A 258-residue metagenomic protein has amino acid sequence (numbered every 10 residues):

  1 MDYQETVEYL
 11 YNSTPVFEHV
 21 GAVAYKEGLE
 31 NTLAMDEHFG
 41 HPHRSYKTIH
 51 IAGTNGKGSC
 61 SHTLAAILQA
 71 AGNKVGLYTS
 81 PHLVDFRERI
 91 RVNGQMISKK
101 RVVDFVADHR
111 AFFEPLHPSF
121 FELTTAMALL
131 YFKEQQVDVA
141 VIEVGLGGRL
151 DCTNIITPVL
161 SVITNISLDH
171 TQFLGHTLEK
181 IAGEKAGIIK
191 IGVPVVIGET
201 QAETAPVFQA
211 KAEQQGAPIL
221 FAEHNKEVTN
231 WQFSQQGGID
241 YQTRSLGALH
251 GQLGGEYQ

Functional and structural regions predicted by a protein language model:
M1-G53, C60, A66-A71: Short functional linear segments
Q4, E8, M96-E114, P118 (+2 more regions): Adenine nucleotide phosphate-binding catalytic loops in nucleotide-utilizing enzymes
T14-F17, D108, V159-I166: Gly-rich Lys/Arg/Thr-decorated short loops/hinges at beta-loop-alpha junctions or inter-strand turns that position
A22-L29, A34-R44, A70-I156, Q172-L174 (+1 more regions): ATP-dependent carboxylate-amine ligase catalytic core
S45, E134-V144, L150-V162, I166-H170 (+2 more regions): Nucleotide phosphate-binding/pyrophosphate-handling subdomain across enzymes that bind or process nucleotide phosphates
T54, V75, V141, T164 (+2 more regions): Residue-level signal for inorganic ion chemistry
L64, A128, F208: Aromatic/hydrophobic pocket-lining residues that form π-stacking "cages" and hydrophobic walls in ligand
N154-V159, I188-G192, Q215: Short, conserved loop/helix-junction motifs that constitute active-site signature segments in enzyme catalytic cores
